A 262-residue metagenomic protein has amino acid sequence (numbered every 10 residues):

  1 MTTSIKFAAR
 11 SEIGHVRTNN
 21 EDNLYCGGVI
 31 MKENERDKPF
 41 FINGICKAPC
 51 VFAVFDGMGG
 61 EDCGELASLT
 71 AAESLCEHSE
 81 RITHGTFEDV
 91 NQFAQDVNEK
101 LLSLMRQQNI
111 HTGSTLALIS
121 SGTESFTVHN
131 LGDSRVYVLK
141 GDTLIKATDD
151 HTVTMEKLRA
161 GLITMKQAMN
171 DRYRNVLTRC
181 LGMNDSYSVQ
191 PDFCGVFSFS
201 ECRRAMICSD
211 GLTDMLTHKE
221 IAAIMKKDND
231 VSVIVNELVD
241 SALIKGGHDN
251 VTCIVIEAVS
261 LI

Functional and structural regions predicted by a protein language model:
M1-I262: PP2C/PPM-type serine/threonine phosphatase catalytic domain
